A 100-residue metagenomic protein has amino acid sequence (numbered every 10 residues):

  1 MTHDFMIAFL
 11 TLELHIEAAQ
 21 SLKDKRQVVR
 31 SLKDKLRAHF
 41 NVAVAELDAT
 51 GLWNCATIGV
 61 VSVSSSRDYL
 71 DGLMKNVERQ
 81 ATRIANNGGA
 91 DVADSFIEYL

Functional and structural regions predicted by a protein language model:
M1-T2, A38, G88-A93: Positively charged, small/polar-rich N-terminal and surface patches that mediate targeting and assembly and bind
H3-H39, A43: N-terminal first-folded block
A8, A45-S66, E98-L100: Short, charge-patterned binding micro-sites
S31, T57-G59, K75: Residue-level signature of transmembrane alpha-helix interfaces in integral membrane proteins
V44-A45, A93: Short structured motifs
V63-L100: C-terminal structural segments of small proteins and small subunits
